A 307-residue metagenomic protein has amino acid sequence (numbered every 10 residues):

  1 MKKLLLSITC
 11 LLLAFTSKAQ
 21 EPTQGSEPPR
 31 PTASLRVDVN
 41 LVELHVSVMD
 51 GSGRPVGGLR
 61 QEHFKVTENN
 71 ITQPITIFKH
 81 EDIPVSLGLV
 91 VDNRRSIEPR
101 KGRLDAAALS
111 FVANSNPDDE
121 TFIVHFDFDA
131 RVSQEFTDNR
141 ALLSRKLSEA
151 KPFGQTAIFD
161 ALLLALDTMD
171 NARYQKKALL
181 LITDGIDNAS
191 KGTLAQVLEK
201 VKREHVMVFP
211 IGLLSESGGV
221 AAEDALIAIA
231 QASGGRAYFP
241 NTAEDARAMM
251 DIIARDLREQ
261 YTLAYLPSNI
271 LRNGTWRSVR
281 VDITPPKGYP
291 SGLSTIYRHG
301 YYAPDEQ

Functional and structural regions predicted by a protein language model:
K2-C10: Sec-dependent signal peptide recognition, specifically the positively charged N-region followed immediately by
C10-K18: Hydrophobic h-region of N-terminal signal peptides that target proteins for export in Gram-negative bacteria
A19-Q307: Scaffold/interface architecture of coatomer-like assemblies
